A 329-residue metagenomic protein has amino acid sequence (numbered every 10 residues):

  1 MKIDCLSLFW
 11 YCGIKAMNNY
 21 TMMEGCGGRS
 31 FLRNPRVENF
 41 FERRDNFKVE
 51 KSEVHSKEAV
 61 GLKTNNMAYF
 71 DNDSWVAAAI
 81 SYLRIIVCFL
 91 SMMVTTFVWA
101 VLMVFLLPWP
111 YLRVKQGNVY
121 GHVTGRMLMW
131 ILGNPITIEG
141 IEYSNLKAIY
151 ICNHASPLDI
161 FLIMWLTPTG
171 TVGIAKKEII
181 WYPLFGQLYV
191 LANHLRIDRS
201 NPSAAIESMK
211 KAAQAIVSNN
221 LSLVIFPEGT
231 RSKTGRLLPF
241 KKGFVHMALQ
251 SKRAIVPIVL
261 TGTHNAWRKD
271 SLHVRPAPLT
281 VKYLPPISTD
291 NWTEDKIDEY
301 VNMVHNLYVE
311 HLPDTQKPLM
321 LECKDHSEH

Functional and structural regions predicted by a protein language model:
K2-D71, W75, A79, I206-H329: Non-catalytic C-terminal accessory region of glycerolipid acyltransferases and related lyso-lipid remodeling enzymes
R36-I149: Membrane-anchoring hydrophobic helices of lipid-metabolizing enzymes
T96-V123, M129-I131, E142-P202: Catalytic core of membrane glycerolipid acyltransferases/transacylases, capturing the structured, soluble-facing
L128-M129, Y189, I216, A248: A generic structural signal for well-ordered alpha-helical segments
G133-P135, G170, L191, N220 (+1 more regions): A generic structural signal for alpha->beta connector loops
P135-E139, L158-I160, M209-A212, W267-K269: A generic local structural motif
